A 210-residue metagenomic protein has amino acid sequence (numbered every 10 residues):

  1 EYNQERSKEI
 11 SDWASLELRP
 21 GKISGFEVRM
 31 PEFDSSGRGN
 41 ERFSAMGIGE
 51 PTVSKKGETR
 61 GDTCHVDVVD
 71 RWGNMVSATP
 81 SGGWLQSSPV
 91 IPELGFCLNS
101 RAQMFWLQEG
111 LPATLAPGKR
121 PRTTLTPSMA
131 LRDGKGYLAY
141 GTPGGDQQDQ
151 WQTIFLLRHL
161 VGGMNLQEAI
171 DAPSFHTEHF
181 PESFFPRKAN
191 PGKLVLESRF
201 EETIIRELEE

Functional and structural regions predicted by a protein language model:
E1, N74, G163-Q167, D171-E210: Mature, solvent-exposed C-terminal subdomains and processed small-chain segments of exported/organellar
E1-S81, I91-L94, F184, R206: Internal maturation/activation junctions in enzymes
A45-M46, E50, V69-L138, G162 (+1 more regions): Active-site rim segments in enzyme catalytic domains, especially the processed small/beta chain of N-terminal
K55, T59-D62, L115, K119 (+3 more regions): Hydrophobic alpha-helical scaffolding
G61, I91-E93, R120-T126, Q147 (+2 more regions): Short, solvent-exposed loop/turn segments at the edges of secondary structure
G82-G83, R101-M104, G144-D146, S174-H176 (+1 more regions): Acidic, glycine-rich active-site loops and adjacent beta-strand->loop/helix elements that engage anionic groups
L125-S128, G134-D149, A172, K188: M16 family metallopeptidases and their MPP-like homologs
T142-E168: Alpha-helical support elements that line or immediately flank enzyme active sites and cofactor-binding pockets
